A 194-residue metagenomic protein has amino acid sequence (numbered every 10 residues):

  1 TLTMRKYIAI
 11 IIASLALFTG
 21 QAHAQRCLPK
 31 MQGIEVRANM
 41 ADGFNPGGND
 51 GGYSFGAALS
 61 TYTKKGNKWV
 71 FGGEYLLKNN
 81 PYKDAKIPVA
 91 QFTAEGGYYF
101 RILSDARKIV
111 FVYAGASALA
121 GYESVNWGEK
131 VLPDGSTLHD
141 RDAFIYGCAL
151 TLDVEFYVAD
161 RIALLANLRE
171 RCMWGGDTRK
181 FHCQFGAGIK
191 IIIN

Functional and structural regions predicted by a protein language model:
T1-M31: Cleavable N-terminal export/targeting peptides
K6, L28-Q32, K65-N67, S104-V110 (+1 more regions): Short coil turns and loop connectors of transmembrane beta-barrels in diderm outer membranes and organellar homologs
H23-K78, G186, K190-N194: Short glycine/proline- and aromatic-enriched beta-strand/turn motifs that initiate or cap beta-hairpins
K30-I34, N49-F55, K86-A94, V110 (+2 more regions): Residues that define the transmembrane beta-barrel architecture of outer-membrane proteins
D42-N45, N80-I87, D134-D140, C172-G176: Extracellular loop and loop/strand-boundary signature of outer-membrane beta-barrel proteins
A58-P133, I191-N194: Gram-negative (and chloroplast) outer-membrane scaffold detector with strong preference for beta-barrel transmembrane
L76-K78, D153-N194: Predominantly the C-terminal beta-signal and adjacent terminal strand-loop region of outer-membrane beta-barrel
W127-L168, I191: Extended low-complexity acidic/polar segments
